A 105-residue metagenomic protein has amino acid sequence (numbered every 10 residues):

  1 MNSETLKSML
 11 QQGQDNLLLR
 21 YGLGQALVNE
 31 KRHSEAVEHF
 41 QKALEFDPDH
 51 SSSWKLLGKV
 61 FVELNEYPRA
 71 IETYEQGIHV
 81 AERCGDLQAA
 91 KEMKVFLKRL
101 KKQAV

Functional and structural regions predicted by a protein language model:
M9, K42-A43, G77: Canonical positions in the second alpha-helix
